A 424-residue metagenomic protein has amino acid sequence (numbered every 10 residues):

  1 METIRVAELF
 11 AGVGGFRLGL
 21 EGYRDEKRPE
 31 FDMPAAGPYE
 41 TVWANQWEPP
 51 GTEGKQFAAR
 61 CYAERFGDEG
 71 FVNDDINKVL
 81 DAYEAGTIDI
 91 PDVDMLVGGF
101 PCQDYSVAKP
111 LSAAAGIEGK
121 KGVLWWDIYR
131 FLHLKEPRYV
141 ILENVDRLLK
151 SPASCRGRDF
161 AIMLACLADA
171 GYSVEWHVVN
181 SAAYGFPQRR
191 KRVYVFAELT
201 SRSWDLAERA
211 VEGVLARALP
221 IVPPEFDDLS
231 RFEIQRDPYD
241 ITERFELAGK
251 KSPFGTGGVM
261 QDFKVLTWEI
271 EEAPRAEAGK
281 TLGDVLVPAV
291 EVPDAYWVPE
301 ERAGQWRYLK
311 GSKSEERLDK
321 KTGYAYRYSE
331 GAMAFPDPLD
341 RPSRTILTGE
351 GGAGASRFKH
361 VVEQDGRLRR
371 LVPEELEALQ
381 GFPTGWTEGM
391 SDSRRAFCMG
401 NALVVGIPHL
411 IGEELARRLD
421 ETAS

Functional and structural regions predicted by a protein language model:
E2-E136, V145-F160, A168: Core alpha/beta nucleotide-donor-binding catalytic domains of modification enzymes
T3-V6, R190-R192, R341-S343: Extracellular structured ligand-interaction cores
F10, E48-P49, F100, D146 (+5 more regions): Short, flexible loop/turn elements at secondary-structure junctions
G14, L18, E53-R60, W126 (+5 more regions): A structural signal for well-ordered alpha-helical segments within the folded catalytic domains of diverse enzymes
G15, G99-C102, L199-S203, G352 (+1 more regions): Short loop/turn segments at secondary-structure transitions that flank enzyme active sites
A82-V93, Y105-F335: Class I S-adenosyl-L-methionine
L266-S424: C-terminal target-recognition/interaction regions appended to catalytic cores
